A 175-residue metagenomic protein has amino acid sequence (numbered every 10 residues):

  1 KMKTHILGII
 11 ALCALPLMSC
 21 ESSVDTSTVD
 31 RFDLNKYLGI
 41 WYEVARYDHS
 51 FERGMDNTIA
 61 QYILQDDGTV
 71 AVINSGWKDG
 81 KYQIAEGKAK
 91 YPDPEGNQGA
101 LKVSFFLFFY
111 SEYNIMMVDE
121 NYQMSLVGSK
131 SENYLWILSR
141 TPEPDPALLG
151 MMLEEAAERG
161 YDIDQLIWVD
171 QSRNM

Functional and structural regions predicted by a protein language model:
I6-L12: Sec-dependent N-terminal signal peptides
C20-M175: A beta-rich soluble binding module of mature secreted/lumenal proteins
